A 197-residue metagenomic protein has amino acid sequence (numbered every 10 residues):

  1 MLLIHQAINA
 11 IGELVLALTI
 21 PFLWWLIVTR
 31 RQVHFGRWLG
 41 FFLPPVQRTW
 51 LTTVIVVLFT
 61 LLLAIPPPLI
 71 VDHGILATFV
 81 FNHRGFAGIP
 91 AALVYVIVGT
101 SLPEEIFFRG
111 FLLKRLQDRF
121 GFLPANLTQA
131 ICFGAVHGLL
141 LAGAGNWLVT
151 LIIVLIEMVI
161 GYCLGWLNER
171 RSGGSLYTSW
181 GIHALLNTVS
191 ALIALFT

Functional and structural regions predicted by a protein language model:
L2-N9, H34-P103, D118, G145 (+1 more regions): Juxtamembrane helix-loop-helix connectors linking adjacent transmembrane helices in multi-pass membrane enzymes
I11-T19, P90-V94, V154-V159, L185: Membrane-embedded alpha-helical segments of multi-pass membrane proteins, especially the transmembrane helices
T19-H34: Membrane-water interface of transmembrane alpha-helices
T49-V54, P90-V94, L123-T128, L151-L155 (+1 more regions): Hydrophobic alpha-helical transmembrane segments
T60-P66, A130-L139, A184-L192: Aromatic-anchored segments of alpha-helical transmembrane domains
I106-T128, E169-G174: Membrane-interface helix/loop boundary segments of multi-pass membrane proteins
F122-G138, E157, G161: Small-polar-interrupted transmembrane alpha-helices in polytopic inner-membrane proteins
T150-T197: Functionally important transmembrane alpha-helices
